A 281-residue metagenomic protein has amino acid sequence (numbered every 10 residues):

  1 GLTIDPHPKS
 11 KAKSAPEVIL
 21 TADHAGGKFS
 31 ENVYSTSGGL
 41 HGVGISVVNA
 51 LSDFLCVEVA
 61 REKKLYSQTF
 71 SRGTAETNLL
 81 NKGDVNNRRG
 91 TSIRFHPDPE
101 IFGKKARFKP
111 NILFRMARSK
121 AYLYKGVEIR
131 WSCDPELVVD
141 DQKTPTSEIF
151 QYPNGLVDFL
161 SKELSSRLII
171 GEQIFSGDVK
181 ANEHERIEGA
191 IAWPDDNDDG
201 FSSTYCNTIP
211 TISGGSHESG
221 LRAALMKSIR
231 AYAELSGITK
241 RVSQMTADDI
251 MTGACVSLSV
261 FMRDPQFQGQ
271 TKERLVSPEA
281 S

Functional and structural regions predicted by a protein language model:
G1-A15, G26-F159: GHKL-type ATPase core
A12, P16, P110, G214-E218 (+2 more regions): Short, charged, low-complexity patches
V18, S46-A50, G220-A224: Short amphipathic alpha-helical face segments that pack within enzyme cores and frequently flank/anchor catalytic
V18-A22, L80-D84, R118-A121, S213-E218 (+1 more regions): Glycine-rich loops and low-complexity Gly/Arg-rich segments that provide flexible linkers or classic glycine-based
T21-F29, E234: Conserved helix-loop functional segments at active or binding sites
A22, S71-G73, H96-D98, A192-P194 (+1 more regions): Generic beta-structure capping elements
T77, N111, R118-K120, G126 (+1 more regions): GHKL/Histidine-kinase-like ATPase module
